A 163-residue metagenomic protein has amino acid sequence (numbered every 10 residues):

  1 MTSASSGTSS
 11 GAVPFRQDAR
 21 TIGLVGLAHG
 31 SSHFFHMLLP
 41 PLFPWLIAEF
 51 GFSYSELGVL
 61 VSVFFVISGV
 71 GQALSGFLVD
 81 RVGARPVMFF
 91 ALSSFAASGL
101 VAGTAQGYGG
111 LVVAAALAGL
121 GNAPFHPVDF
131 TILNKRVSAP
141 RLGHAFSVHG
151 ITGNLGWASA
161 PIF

Functional and structural regions predicted by a protein language model:
M1-A28, S32-H33: Cytosolic juxtamembrane N-terminal segment immediately preceding the first transmembrane helix of multi-pass
L24-P44, A48-Y54: Extracytoplasmic
S31, V63, I67, S94 (+3 more regions): Small/hydrophobic positions within alpha-helical transmembrane segments of multi-pass membrane transporters
M37, F65-A73, A158: Residue-level signature of mid-helix packing/kink "hotspots" within the transmembrane helices of 12-pass Major
V70-Q106: Conserved MFS/SLC helix-loop-helix module at the cytosolic interface between two early adjacent transmembrane helices
S98, G109-L117: Paired small-residue
A114-I151: Cytoplasmic helix-loop-helix junction between adjacent transmembrane helices in 12-TM secondary transporters
S147-P161: Glycine-rich segments within core transmembrane alpha-helices of 12-TM secondary carriers
